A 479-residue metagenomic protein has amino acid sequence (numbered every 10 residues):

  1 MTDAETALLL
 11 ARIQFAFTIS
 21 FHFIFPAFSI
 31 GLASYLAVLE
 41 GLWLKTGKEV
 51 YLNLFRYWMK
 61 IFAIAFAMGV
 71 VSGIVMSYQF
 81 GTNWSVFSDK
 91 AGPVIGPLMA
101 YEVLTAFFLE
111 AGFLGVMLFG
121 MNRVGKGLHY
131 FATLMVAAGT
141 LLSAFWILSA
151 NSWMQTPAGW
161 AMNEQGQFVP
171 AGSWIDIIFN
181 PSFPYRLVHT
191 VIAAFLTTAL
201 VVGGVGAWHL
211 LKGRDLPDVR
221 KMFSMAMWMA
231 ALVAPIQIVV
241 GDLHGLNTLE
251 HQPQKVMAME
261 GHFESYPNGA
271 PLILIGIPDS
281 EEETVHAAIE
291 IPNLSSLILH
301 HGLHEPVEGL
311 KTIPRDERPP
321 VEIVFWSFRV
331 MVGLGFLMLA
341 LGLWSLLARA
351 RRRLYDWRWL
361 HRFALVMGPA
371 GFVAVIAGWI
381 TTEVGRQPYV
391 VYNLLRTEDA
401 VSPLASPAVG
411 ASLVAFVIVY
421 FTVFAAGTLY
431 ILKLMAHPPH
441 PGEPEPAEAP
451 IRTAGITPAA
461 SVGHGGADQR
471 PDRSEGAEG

Functional and structural regions predicted by a protein language model:
M1-G479: Polytopic transmembrane helical bundles with strong interfacial aromatic enrichment
